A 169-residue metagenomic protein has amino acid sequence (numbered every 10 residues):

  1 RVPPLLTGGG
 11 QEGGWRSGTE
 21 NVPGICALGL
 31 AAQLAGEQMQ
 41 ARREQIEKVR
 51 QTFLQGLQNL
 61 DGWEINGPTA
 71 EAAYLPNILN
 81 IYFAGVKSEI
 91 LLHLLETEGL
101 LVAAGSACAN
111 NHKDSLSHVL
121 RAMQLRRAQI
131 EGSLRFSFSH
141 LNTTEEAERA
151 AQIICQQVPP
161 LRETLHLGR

Functional and structural regions predicted by a protein language model:
R1-R43: Conserved core segment of the aminotransferase class I/II
Q11, L75-L79, G132-R135: Short amphipathic alpha-helical segments
G24, A109-N110, D114-R169: PLP-dependent enzyme catalytic core of the Aspartate aminotransferase-like
G36-Y82, V86-L91, T97: Conserved PLP-dependent catalytic core of the aminotransferase class-I/II
L92-E98, R149-I154: Short amphipathic alpha-helices in soluble, non-transmembrane regions that often serve as interface/regulatory elements
L101: Residue-level detector of anion-binding/catalytic polar loops
